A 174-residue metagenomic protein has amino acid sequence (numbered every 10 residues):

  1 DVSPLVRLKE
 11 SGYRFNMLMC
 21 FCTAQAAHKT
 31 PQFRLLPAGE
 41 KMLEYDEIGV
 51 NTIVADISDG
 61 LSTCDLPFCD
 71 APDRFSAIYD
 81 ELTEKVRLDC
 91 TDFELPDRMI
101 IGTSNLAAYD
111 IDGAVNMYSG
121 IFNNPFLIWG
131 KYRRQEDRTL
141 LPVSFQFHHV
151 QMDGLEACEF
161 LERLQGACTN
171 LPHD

Functional and structural regions predicted by a protein language model:
D1-L18, R34-V50, I121-P125, R138-L141: Gly/Ser/Thr-rich phosphate-binding loops and adjoining beta-strand/alpha-helix segments that form adenosine-phosphate
D1-S11, D59-D73, M152: Acyl-group handling in specialized metabolite and lipid biosynthesis
L5-T30, L141-F160: Acyl activation and transfer enzymes in specialized metabolism, enriched for ANL adenylate-forming modules
N16, R98-L140: Flexible, Gly/Pro-enriched loop and linker segments at secondary-structure and domain junctions
T23, S76-T83, F160-C168: Short amphipathic C-terminal alpha-helix that caps PH/PH-like domains
Q32-D65, E94-D97: Small-residue-rich loop/turn and linker elements
D56-I111: Helical lid/core segments from catalytic subdomains that handle acyl or acyl-like groups
I121-H173: Active-site-proximal acidic secondary-structure segment that organizes catalysis
